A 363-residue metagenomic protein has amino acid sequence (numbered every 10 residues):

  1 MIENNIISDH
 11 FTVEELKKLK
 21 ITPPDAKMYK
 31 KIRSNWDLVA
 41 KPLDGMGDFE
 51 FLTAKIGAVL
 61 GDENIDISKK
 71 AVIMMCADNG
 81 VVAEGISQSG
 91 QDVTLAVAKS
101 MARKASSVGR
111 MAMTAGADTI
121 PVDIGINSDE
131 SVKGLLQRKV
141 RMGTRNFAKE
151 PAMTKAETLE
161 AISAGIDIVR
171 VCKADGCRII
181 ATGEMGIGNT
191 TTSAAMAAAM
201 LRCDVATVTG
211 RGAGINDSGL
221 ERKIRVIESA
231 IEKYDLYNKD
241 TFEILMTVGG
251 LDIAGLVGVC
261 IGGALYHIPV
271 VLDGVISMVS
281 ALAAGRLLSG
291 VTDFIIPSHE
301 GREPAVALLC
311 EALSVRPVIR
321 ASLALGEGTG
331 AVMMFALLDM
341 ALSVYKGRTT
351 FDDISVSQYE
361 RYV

Functional and structural regions predicted by a protein language model:
I2-V363: N-terminal loops that bind phosphate or other acidic moieties and the adjacent beta-alpha structural core
